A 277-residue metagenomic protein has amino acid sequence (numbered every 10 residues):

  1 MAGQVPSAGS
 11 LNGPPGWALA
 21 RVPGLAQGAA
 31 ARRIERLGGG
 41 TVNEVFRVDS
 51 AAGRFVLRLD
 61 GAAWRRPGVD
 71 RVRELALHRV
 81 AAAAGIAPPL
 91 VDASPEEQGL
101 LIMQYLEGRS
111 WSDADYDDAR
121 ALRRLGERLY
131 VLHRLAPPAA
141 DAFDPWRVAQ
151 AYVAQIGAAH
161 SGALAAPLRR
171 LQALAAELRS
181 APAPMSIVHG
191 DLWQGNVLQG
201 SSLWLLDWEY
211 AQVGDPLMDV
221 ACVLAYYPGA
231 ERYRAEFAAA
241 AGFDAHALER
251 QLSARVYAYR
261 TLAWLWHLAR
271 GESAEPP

Functional and structural regions predicted by a protein language model:
M1-A31: Juxta-kinase regulatory segment immediately upstream of eukaryotic protein kinase catalytic domains
V22-A31, A83-I86, L178-A181, D244: Short secondary-structure junctions
E35-A142: ATP-binding pocket architecture of kinase catalytic cores
E35-S50, V56-L57, A173-V220: Active-site acidic catalytic loop and adjacent metal/ATP-binding pocket of ATP-dependent phosphoryl transfer enzymes
R71, R250, A254-A258: Start-of-helix signal in alpha-solenoid helical-repeat scaffolds, especially tetratricopeptide repeats
G85, S94, L129, H133-P137 (+4 more regions): A general structural signal marking secondary-structure boundaries and capping sites
D92-A93, Y105-R169, A173-M185, Y210-G214: A cross-family kinase active-site recognition segment
L217-H246, Y257-S273: Active-site activation/catalytic loop segments of kinase-like enzymes and analogous catalytic loops in related
